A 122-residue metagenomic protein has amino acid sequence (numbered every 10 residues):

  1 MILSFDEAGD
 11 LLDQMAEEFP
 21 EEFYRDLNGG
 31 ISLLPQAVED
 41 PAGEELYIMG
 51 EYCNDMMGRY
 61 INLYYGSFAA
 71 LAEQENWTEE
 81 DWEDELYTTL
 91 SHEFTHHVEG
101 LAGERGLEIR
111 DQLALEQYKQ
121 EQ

Functional and structural regions predicted by a protein language model:
I2, G9: Phosphate/ribose-recognition catalytic cores of enzymes acting on nucleotide-derived substrates
L12-A69: Auxiliary, metal-adjacent structural segments of Zn-dependent hydrolase domains
E44-Y87, H97-K119: Active-site scaffold of zinc-dependent metalloenzymes
L90: A conserved beta-strand element that flanks and buttresses the S-adenosyl-L-methionine
E93: Walker B catalytic acidic pair
